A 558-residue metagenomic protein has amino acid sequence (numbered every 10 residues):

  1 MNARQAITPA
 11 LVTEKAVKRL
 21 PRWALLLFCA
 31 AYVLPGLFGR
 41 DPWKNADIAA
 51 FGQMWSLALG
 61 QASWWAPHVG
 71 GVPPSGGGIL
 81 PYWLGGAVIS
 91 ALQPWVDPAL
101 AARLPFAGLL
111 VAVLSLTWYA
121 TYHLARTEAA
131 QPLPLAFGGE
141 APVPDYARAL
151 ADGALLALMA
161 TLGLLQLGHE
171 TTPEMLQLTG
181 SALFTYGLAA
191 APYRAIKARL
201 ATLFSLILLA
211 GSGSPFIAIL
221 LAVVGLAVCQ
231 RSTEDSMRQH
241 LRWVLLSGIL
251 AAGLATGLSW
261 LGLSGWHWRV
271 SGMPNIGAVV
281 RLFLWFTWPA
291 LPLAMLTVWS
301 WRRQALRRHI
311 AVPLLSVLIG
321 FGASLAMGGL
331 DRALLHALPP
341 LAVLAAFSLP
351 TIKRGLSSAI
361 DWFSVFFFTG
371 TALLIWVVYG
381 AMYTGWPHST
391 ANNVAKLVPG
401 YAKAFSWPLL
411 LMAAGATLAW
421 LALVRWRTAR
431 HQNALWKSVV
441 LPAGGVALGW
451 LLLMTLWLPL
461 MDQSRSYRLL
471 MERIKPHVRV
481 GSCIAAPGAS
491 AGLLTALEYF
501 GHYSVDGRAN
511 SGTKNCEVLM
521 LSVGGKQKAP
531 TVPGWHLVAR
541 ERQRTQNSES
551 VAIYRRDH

Functional and structural regions predicted by a protein language model:
A3-L26, E174, A191-H558: Membrane-embedded architecture of ER/inner-membrane glycosylation machinery
A30, L34-W64: Aromatic-rich transmembrane-lumenal/periplasmic boundary elements in polytopic membrane proteins
A50-G76, L80, A87: Extracytosolic helix-loop segments that constitute the early lumenal/periplasmic catalytic or substrate-binding loops
I79, W83, L92-A120, P144-A151 (+2 more regions): Loop-to-helix entry region of an early transmembrane alpha helix in multi-pass inner-membrane enzymes
L104-A112, M175-L183, H336-L344: Membrane-embedded alpha-helical segments of multi-pass membrane proteins, especially the transmembrane helices
L104-P142, A160, L183: Transmembrane-helix motifs of polytopic, lipid-linked glycan transferases
T117-A120, L164, F184, A294 (+1 more regions): Hydrophobic/aromatic residues in alpha-helical transmembrane segments
A154-M159: Short helix- or helix-capping micro-motifs that position conserved polar/aromatic residues at function-defining sites
